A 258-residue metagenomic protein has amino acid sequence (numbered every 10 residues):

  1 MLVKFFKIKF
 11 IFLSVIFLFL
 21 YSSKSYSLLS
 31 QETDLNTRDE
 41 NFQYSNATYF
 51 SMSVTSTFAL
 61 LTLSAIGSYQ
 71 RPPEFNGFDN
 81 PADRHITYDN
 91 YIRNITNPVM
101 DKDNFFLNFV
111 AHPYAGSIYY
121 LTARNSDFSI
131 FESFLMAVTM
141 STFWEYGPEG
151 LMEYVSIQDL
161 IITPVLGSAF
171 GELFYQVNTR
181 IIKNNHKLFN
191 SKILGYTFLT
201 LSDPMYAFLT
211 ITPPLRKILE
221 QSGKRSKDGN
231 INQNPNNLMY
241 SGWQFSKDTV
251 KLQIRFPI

Functional and structural regions predicted by a protein language model:
L2-F12: Bacterial N-terminal signal peptides that target proteins for export
L13, F17-Y120, R124, F128 (+3 more regions): N-terminal targeting leaders of membrane proteins
A47, F128-E132, T179-L194: Short loop/turn motifs that connect adjacent beta-strands in outer-membrane beta-barrel proteins
S56, A115-G116, P148, M152-T179 (+1 more regions): Alpha-helical transmembrane segments that form the membrane-embedded catalytic/substrate-binding core of multi-pass
T62-P73, N125, Y146-S156, E172-N184 (+1 more regions): Short hydrophobic alpha-helical membrane-entry/anchor segments
F128-M152, P164-S168: Small-polar-interrupted transmembrane alpha-helices in polytopic inner-membrane proteins
